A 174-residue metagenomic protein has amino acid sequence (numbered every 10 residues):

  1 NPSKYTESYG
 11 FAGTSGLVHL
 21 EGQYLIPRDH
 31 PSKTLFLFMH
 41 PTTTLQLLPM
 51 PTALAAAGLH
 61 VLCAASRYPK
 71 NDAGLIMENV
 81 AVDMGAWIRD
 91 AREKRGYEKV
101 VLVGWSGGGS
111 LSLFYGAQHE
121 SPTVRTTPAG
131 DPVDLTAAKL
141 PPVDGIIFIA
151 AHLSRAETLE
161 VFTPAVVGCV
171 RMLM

Functional and structural regions predicted by a protein language model:
N1-T34: N-terminal cap/lid segment of alpha/beta-hydrolase-fold proteins
K33, F38-L45: Active-site glycine-rich loops that stabilize anionic/oxyanionic intermediates across multiple enzyme folds
F36-F38, V61, I146: Hydrophobic beta-strand anchors of alpha/beta hydrolase catalytic cores
T42-L45, Y68-K70, G107-G109, L153-R155: Solvent-exposed loop/turn segments at secondary-structure junctions within structured extracellular/periplasmic domains
P51-A73: Conserved alpha/beta-hydrolase
R67-V101, S121: Catalytic nucleophile-loop/oxyanion-hole region of alpha/beta-hydrolase and closely related hydrolase-like folds
D90-E93, K99-L173: Primarily recognizes the serine-hydrolase "nucleophile elbow" in alpha/beta-hydrolase and SGNH/GDSL folds
